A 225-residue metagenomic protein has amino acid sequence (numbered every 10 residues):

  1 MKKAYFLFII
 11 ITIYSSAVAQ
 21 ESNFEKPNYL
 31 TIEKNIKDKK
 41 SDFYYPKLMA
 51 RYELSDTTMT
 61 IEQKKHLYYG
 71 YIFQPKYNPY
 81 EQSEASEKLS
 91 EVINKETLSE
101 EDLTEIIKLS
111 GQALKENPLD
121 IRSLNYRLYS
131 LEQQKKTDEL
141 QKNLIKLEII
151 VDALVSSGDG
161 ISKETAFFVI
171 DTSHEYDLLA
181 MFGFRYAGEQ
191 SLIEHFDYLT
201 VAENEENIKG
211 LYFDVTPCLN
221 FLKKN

Functional and structural regions predicted by a protein language model:
M1-E25: Bacterial Sec-dependent N-terminal signal peptides
E21-L103, E164-N225: N-terminal alpha-helical interaction modules that lie
K95-S99, E116, Q133: Alpha-helix C-terminal capping/termination sites
D102, L109, N143-K146: Alpha-helical solenoid repeat scaffolds, predominantly canonical TPR units
L114-K115, E148: A conserved position within tetratricopeptide repeats
I121-R122, I149-K163: Boundary/linker segments of alpha-helical solenoid repeat arrays
E132-V155: TPR/TPR-like (Sel1-like) alpha-helical repeat modules
